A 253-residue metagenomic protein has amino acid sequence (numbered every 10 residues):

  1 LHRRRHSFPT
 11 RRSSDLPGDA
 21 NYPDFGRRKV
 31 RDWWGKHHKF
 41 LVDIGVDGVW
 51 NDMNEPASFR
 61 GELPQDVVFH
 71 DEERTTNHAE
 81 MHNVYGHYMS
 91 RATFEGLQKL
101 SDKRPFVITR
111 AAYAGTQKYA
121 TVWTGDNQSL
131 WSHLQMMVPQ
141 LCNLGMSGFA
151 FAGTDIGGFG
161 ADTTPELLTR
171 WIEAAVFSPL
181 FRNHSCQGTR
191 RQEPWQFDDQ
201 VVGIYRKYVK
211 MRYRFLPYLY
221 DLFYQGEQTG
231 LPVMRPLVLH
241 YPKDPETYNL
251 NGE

Functional and structural regions predicted by a protein language model:
L1-H2, H6-S13: Short, small-residue-biased leader/transition segments that mark boundaries at the very start of proteins
R11-E253: Catalytic-domain carbohydrate-binding cleft regions of carbohydrate-active enzymes
